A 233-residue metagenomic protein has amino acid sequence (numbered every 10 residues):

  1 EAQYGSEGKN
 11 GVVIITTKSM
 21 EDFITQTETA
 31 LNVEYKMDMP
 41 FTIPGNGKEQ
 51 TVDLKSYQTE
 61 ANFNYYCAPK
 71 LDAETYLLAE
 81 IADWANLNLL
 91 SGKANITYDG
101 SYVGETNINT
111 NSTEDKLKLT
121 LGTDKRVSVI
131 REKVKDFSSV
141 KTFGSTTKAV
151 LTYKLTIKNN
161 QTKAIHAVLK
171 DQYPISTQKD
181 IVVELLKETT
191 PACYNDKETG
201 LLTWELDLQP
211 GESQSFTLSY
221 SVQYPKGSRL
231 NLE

Functional and structural regions predicted by a protein language model:
E1-G5, N107-N111, L206-D207: Short, surface-exposed beta-strand/turn "edge" patches of beta-sheet domains
E1-Q26: Short, small/polar-rich motifs associated with maturation and membrane association, primarily at protein termini
A2-G8, I43-P44, S101, K197: Generic detector of intrinsically disordered, low-complexity, polar/charged segments
S6-G8, D72, T146-K148, K197-T199: Short coil/turn motifs at beta-sheet boundaries
D22-K154, Q161-T177, V183, P210-Y220 (+1 more regions): Intrinsically disordered, low-complexity Ser/Thr/Pro/Gly-rich interaction regions that scaffold/cooperate
T59-E60, K135, V182-L202: Short beta-strand and strand-turn-strand segments in soluble, beta-rich domains
G144-T146, A192-G211: Extracellular adhesion/glycan-binding regions together with long Ser/Thr- and acidic-residue-rich low-complexity tracts
